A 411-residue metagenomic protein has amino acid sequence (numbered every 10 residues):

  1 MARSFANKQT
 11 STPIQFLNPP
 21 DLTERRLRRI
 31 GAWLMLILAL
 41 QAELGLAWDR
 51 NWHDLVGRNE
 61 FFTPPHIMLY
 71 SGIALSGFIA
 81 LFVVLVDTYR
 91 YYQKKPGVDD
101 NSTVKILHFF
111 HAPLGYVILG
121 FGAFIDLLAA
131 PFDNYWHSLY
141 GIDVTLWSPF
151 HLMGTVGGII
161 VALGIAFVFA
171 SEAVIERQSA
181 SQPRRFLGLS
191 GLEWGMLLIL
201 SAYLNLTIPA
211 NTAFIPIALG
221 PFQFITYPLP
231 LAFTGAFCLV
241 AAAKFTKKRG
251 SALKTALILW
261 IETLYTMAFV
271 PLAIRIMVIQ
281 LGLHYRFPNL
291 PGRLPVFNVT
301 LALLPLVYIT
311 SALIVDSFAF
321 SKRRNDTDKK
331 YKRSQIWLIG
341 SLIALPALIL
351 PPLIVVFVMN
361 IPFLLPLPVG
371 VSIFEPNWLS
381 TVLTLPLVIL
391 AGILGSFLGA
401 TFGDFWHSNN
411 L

Functional and structural regions predicted by a protein language model:
A2-F78: N-terminal signal-anchor module of multipass membrane proteins
A2-N7, I67-L85, L152-F169, P228-T246 (+2 more regions): Hydrophobic cores of alpha-helical transmembrane segments in multi-pass inner/ER membrane proteins, independent
A2-R28, Y89-P113, E172-S190, R324-Q335 (+1 more regions): Membrane-interfacial, low-structure loops and terminal tails that flank and connect transmembrane helices in multi-pass
L34-E43, L114-D133, G157-L163, G188-N211 (+4 more regions): Alpha-helical transmembrane segments of multi-pass integral membrane proteins
A47-I67, F132-L152, T207-Y227, A273-F297 (+1 more regions): Membrane-interface interhelical loops and short amphipathic "cap" helices that link adjacent transmembrane segments
A80-Y92, D99-K105, I159-Q182, I208-N211 (+1 more regions): Internal transmembrane alpha-helix with an interfacial aromatic "cap," most often the third helix
S102-I118, P131-G195, A210-F222: Membrane-interface helix-loop-helix junctions at boundaries between adjacent transmembrane segments
P291-P305, I309, T327-D404, L411: C-terminal transmembrane helix-loop-helix hairpin of multi-pass membrane proteins
